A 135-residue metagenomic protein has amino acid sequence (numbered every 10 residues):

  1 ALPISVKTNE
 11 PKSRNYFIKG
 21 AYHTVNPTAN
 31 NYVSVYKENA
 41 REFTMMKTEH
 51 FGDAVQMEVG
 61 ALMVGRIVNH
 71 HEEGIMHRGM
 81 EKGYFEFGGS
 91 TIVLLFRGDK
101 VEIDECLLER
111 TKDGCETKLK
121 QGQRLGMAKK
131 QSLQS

Functional and structural regions predicted by a protein language model:
A1-S135: Contiguous, well-folded functional domains in the mature portion of proteins
